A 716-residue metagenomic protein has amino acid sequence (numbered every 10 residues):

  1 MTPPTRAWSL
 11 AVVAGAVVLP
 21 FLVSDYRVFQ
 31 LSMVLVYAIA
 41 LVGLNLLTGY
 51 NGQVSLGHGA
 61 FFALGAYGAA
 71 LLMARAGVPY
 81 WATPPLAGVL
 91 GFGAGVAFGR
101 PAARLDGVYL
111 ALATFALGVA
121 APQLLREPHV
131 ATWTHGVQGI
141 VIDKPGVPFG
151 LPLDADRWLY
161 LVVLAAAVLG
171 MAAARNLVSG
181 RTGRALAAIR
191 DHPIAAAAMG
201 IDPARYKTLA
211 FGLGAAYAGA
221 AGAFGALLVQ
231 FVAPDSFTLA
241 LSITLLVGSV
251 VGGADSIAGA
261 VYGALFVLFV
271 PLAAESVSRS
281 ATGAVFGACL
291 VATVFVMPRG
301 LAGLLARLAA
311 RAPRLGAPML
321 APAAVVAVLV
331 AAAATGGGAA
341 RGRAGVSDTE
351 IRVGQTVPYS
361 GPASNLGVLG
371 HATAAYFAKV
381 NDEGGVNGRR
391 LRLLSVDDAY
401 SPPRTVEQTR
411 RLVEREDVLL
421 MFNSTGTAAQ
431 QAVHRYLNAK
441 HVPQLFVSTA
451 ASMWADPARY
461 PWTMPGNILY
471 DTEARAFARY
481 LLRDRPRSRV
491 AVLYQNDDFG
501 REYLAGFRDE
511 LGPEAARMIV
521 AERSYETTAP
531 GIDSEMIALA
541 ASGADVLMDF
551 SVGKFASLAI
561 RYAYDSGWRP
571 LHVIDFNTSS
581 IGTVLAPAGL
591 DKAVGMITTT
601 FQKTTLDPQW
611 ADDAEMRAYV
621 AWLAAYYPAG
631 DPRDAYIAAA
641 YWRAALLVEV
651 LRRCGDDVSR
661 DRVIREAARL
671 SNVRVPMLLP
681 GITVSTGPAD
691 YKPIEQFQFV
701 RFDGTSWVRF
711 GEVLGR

Functional and structural regions predicted by a protein language model:
M1-A323: Transmembrane alpha-helices and adjacent helix-loop boundaries
G95, R404-E407, S452-D456, Y460-G567 (+1 more regions): Extracellular/periplasmic Venus flytrap/periplasmic-binding protein
G316-R352, R716: Short, low-complexity disordered leader/linker segments with a strong preference for bacterial N-terminal type II
R341, E350-R352, N365-H371, D382-D456 (+3 more regions): Beta-alpha junction/loop-to-helix N-cap segments that form part of ligand/metal-binding clefts
R343-E350, G354-A374, V396-P403, T425-G426 (+3 more regions): Extracytoplasmic "Venus flytrap"
L412-T425, L445-V447, V490-Y494, G543-G553 (+3 more regions): Periplasmic-binding protein-like
A563-Y641, V713-G715: Extracellular/periplasmic periplasmic-binding protein-like sensory domains
A625-A638, V648-W707: Segments of small-molecule ligand-sensing domains
